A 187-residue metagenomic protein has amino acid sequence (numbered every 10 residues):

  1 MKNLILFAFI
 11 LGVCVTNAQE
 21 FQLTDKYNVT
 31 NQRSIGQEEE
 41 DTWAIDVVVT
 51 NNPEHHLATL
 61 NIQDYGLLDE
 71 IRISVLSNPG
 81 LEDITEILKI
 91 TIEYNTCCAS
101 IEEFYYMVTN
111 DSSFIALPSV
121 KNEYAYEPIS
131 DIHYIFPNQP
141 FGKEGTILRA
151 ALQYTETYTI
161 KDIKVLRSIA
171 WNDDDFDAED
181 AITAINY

Functional and structural regions predicted by a protein language model:
M1-F21: Bacterial Sec-dependent N-terminal signal peptides
T16-V75, D173, A181-T183: Terminal domain-start segments
E20-N28, S74-I84, Y134-G142: Structural signature of eukaryotic scaffold interfaces centered on beta-propeller domains
Y27-E38, I84-Y94, E144-L152: Short beta-strand elements that form the blades of beta-propeller/WD-repeat-like and other beta-sheet-rich scaffold
D41-D46, T96-Y106, T155-R167: Structural motif
V48-Y65, Y105-N122, S168-A178: Surface-exposed loop/turn elements that mediate protein-protein interactions on large endomembrane-trafficking
L81-S113: Mid-length scaffold segments of soluble, non-membrane domains
F114-D173, D177-Y187: Short aromatic loop motif centered on NTY/YTY
